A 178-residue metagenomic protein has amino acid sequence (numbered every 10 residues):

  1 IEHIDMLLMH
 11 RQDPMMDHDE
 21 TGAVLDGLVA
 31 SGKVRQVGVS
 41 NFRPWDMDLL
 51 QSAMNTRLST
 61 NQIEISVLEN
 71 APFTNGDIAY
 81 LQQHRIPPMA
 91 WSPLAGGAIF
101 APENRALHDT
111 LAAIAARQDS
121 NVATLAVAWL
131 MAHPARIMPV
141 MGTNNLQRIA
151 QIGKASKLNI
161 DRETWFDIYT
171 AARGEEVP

Functional and structural regions predicted by a protein language model:
I1-M15: Active-site groove signature of glycoside hydrolases
Q12-P178: Beta/alpha (TIM)-barrel catalytic core signal, keyed to glycine-rich beta->alpha loops juxtaposed to Asp/Glu that bind
